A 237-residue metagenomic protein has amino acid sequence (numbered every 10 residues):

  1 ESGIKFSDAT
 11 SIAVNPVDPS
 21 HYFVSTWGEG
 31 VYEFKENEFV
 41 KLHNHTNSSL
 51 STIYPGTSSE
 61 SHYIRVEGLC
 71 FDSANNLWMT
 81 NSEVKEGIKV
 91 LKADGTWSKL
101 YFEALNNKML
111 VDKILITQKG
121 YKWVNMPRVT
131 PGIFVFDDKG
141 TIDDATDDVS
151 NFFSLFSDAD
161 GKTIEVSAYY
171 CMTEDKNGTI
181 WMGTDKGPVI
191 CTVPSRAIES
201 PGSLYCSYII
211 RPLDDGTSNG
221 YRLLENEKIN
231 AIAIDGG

Functional and structural regions predicted by a protein language model:
E1-G237: Carboxylate-rich, polar loop motifs that coordinate divalent cations or form catalytic acidic clusters
